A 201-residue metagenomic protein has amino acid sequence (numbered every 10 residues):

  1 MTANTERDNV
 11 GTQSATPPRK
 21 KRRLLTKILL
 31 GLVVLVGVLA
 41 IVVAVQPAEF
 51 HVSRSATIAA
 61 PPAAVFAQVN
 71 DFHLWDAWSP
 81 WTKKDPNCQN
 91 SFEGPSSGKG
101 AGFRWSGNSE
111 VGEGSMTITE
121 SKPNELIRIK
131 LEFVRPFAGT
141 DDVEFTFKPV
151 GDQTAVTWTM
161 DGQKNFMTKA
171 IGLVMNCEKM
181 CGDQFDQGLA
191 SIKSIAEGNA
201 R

Functional and structural regions predicted by a protein language model:
A3-E6, Q13-L25, T119, K130-D186 (+1 more regions): Beta-strand/loop substructures that line and gate deep hydrophobic ligand-binding cavities in soluble
V10-K99: Hydrophobic ligand-binding cavity/cleft-lining segments
Q46-A48, P95, N108-E110, R135-G139 (+1 more regions): A generic structural micro-feature
H51-S53, V111-M116, A138-E144: Short, surface-exposed coil-to-beta transition loops
P62, F66-W75, G100, S115 (+4 more regions): Extracytoplasmic/secreted envelope proteins and their assembly/folding machinery, especially bacterial periplasmic
N70-P80, N108, E120-L126, A190-G198: Sec-exported extracytoplasmic/periplasmic mature domains
G100, G107-S121: Mid-length scaffold segments of soluble, non-membrane domains
A101-N108, R128-V134: Short beta-strand segments that buttress and anchor functional surface loops
